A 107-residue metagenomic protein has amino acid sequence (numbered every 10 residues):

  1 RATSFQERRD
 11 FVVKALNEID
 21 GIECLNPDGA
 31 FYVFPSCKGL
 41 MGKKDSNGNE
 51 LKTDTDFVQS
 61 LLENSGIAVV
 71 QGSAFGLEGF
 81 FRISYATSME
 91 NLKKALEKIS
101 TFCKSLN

Functional and structural regions predicted by a protein language model:
R1-N107: PLP-dependent class I/II
